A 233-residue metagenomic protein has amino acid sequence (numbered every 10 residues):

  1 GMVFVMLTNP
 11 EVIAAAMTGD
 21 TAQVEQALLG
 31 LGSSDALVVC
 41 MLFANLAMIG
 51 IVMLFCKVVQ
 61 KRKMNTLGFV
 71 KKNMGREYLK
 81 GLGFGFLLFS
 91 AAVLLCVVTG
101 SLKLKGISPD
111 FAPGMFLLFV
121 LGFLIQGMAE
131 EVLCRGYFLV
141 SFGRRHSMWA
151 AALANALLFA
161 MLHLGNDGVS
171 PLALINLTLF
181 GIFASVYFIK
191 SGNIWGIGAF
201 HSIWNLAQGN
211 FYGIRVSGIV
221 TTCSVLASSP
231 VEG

Functional and structural regions predicted by a protein language model:
G1-F4, A44-V52, F84, L88 (+5 more regions): Alpha-helical transmembrane segments of multipass membrane proteins
G1-K63, G209-G233: N-terminal, membrane-interfacial amphipathic/helix-forming hydrophobic leader that caps and precedes the first
L7-V39, R62-A129, L139-R144: Juxtamembrane helix-loop-helix connectors linking adjacent transmembrane helices in multi-pass membrane enzymes
V38-L42, Y78-G83, F116-L117, W149-A154 (+2 more regions): Hydrophobic alpha-helical transmembrane segments
L42-G50, P113-V120, A129, L133 (+1 more regions): Membrane-embedded alpha-helical segments of multi-pass membrane proteins, especially the transmembrane helices
A92, F123, S147-L164, L177-T178: Small-polar-interrupted transmembrane alpha-helices in polytopic inner-membrane proteins
A129-A154, V186-N193: Membrane-interface helix/loop boundary segments of multi-pass membrane proteins
A173-E232: Functionally important transmembrane alpha-helices
